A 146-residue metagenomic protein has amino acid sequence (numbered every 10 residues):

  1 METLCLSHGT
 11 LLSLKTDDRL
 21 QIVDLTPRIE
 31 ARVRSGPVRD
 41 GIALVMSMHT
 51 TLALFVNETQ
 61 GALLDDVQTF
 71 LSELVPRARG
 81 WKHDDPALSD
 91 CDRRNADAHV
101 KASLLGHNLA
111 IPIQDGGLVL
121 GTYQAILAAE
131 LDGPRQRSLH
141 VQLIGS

Functional and structural regions predicted by a protein language model:
M1-S146: Active-site histidine-anchored catalytic micro-motif
